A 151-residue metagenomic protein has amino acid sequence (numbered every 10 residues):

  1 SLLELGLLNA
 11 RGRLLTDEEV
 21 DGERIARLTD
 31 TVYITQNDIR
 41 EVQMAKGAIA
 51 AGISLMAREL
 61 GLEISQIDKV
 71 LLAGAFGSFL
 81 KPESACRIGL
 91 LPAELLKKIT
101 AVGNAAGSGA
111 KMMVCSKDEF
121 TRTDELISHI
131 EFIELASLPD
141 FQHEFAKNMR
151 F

Functional and structural regions predicted by a protein language model:
S1-F151: Helical "lid/coupling" subdomains associated with nucleotide-phosphate turnover
